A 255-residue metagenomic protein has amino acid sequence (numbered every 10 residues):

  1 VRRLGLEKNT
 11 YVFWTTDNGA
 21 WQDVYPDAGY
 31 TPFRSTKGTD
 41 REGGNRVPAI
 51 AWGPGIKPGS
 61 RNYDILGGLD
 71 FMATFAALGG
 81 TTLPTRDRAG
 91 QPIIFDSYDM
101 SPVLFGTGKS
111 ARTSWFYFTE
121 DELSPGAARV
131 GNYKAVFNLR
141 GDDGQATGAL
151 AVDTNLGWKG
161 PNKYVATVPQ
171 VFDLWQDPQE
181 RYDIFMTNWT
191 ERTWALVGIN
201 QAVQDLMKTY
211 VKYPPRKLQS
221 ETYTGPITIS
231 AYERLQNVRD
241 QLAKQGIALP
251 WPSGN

Functional and structural regions predicted by a protein language model:
V1-Y25: Metal-dependent active-site segment of extracytoplasmic phospho-/sulfohydrolases and closely related
R2-L6, A76-G80, F105, Q204-V211: Sec-exported extracytoplasmic/periplasmic mature domains
N9-Y11, R46, T167: Conserved catalytic motifs of the protein kinase core domain
A20-D40, K57-D64, L69-Q170, L174: C-terminal cap/loop subdomain of S1 sulfatases and analogous C-terminal strand-loop tails that border
G38-T39, N45-I50: Catalytic cores of eukaryotic secretory-pathway lumenal/extracellular enzymes that build and remodel glycoconjugates
A49-P58: The feature captures the short pre-catalytic strand/loop hairpin that immediately precedes and shapes the active-site
V130, A135, G141-D142, V152-Q170 (+1 more regions): Long, internal low-complexity/basic segments
